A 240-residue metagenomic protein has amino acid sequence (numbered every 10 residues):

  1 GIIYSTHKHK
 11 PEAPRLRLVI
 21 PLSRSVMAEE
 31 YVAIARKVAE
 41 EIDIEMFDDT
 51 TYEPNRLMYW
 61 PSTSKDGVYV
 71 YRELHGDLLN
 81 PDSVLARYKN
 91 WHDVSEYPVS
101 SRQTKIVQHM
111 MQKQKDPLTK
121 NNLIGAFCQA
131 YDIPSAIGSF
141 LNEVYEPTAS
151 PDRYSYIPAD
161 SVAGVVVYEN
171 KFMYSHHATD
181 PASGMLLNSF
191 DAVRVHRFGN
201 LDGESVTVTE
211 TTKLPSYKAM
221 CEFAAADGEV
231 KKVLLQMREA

Functional and structural regions predicted by a protein language model:
G1-K10, E45-T50, V162-A163: Catalytic micro-motifs at enzyme active sites that drive phosphoryl/nucleotidyl and oxygen chemistry
I2-Y4, V19, M58-P61, Y154-I157 (+2 more regions): Residues in well-ordered beta-strands of folded domains
K8, S64-K65, P158, H177-A178 (+1 more regions): Short, flexible beta-strand-to-coil junctions
K10-P11, M27, A163, A182-S183: Eukaryotic short linear interaction motifs
R15, I20-E146, N170-M173, T179-D180 (+1 more regions): DNA replication initiation modules
G138-A163: Short, charged low-complexity linear segments at domain edges
G164-E169: Short linker/helix segments within small regulatory modules
N170-E239: Short, small/acidic-rich helices and loops at N termini and domain boundaries of DNA replication/processing enzymes
